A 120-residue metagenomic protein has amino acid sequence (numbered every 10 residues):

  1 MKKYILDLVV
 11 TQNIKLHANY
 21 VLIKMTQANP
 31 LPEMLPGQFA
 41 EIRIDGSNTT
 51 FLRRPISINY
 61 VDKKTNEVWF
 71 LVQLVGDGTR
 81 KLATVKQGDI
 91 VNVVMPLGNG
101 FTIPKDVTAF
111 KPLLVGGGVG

Functional and structural regions predicted by a protein language model:
K2-Q87: Ferredoxin-reductase
D77-G120: FNR/FR-type flavoprotein reductase catalytic core
